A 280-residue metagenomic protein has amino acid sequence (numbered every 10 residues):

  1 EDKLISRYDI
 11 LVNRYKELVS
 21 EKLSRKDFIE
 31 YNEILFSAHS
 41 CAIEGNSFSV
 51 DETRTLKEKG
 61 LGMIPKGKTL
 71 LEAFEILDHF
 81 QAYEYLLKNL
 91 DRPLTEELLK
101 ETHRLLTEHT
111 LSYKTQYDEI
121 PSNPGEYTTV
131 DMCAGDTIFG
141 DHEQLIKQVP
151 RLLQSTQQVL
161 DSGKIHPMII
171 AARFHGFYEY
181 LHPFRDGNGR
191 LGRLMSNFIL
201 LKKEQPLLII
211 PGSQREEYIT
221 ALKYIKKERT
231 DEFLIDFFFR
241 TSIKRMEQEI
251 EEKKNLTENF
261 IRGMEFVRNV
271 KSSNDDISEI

Functional and structural regions predicted by a protein language model:
E1-I280: FIC/Doc superfamily catalytic core
